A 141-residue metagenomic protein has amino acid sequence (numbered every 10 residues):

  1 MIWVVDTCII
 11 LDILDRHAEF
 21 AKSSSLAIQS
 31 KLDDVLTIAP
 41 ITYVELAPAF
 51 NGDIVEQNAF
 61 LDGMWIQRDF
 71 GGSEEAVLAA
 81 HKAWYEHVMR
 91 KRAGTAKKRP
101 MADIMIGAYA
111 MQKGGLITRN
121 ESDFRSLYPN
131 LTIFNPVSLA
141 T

Functional and structural regions predicted by a protein language model:
M1, L32-L36, W65-R68, A110-G115: Short active-site oxyanion
M1-I2, G107, M111-T141: Acidic, PIN/NYN-like endoribonuclease modules and their adjacent C-terminal/linker elements
M1-I38, P48-F60, T141: Short, well-structured N-terminal submotif of metal-dependent ribonuclease cores
V5, I38, G71, M101 (+1 more regions): Short beta-strand scaffold positions
I9, T42, A76, I106 (+1 more regions): Alpha-helix capping/helix-boundary segments
I10-L11, V44-A47, R125, F134: Nucleotide phosphate-binding site architecture
I41, A47-V88: Active-site-proximal, substrate-binding regions of enzyme catalytic domains and RNA-binding/basic surfaces
D69-G115: Active-site neighborhoods of divalent-metal-dependent phosphate/nucleic-acid chemistry enzymes
